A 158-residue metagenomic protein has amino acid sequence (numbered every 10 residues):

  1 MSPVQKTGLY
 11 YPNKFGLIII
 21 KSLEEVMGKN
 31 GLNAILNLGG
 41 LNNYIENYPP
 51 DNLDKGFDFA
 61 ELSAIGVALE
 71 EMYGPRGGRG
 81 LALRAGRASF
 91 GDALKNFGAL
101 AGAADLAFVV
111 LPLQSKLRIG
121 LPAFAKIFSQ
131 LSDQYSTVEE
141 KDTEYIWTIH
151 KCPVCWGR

Functional and structural regions predicted by a protein language model:
S2-A93: N-terminal low-complexity or simple alpha-helical regulatory segments that function as activation/interaction modules
L53-G157: Amphipathic interaction/junction segments at domain boundaries or subunit interfaces
